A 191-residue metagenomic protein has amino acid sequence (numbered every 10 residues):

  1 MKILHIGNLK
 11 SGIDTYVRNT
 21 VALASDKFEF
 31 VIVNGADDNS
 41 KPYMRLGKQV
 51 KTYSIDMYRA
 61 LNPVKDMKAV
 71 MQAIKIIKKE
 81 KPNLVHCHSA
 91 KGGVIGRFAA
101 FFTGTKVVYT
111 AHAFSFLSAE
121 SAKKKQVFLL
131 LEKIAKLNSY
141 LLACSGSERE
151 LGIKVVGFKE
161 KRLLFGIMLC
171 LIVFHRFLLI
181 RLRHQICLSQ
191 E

Functional and structural regions predicted by a protein language model:
K2-L4, R181-E191: Conserved donor-binding/catalytic core segment of Leloir-type glycosyltransferases
L4-K65, S147-L151, V155-G157, R162-L164: N-terminal strand-loop element at the rim of the active site of nucleotide-sugar-dependent glycosyltransferases
N8-I13, M57-L61, T105-K124, Y140: A short, histidine- and acid-enriched strand-loop-helix "catalytic/donor-clamping" loop that lines the nucleotide-sugar
A22, M71-I74, K125-L142: Membrane-proximal helix-turn-helix segments that form the acceptor-binding/catalytic region of lipid-linked
N34, H86-C87, A143-G146: Short beta-strand scaffold positions
V64-K65, K154, I167-Q185: Acidic anion/phosphate-binding donor-loop and adjacent secondary structure in glycosyltransferase catalytic cores
I76-N83: Glycine-rich phosphate-binding loop signature in dinucleotide/nucleotide-binding domains
C87-G93, A111: Short His-centered aromatic/hydrophobic patch
